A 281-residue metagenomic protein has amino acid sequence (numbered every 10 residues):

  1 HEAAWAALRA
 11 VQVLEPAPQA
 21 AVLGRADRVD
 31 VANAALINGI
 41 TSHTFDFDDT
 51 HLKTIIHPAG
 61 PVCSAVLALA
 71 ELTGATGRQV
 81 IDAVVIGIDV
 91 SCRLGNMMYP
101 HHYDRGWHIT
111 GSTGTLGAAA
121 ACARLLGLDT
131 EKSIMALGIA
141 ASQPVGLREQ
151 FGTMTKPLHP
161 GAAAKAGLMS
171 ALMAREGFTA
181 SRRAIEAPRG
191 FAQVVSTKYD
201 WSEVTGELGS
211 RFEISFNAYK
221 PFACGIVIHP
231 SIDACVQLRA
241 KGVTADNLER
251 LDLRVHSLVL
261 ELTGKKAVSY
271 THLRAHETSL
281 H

Functional and structural regions predicted by a protein language model:
H1-S215, V259: N-terminal core-entry segment
D30, H256, T278: Residue-level signal for threonine
K53, T155, Y219, A223 (+1 more regions): Conserved aromatic-histidine-acidic binding/catalytic patches
T73, T278-H281: Compositionally biased non-globular segments, especially hydrophobic aliphatic-rich helices of signal peptides
A164, L168-S170, I228-C235, S279: Active-site-proximal alpha-helical segments within enzyme catalytic domains
E213-L248: A conserved active-site cap/scaffold subdomain adjacent to cofactor or substrate pockets
A245-N247, D252-K265, S269-Y270: Core nucleotide-handling region used for phosphoryl-transfer chemistry
T271-T278: Conserved small/polar residues in nucleotide/adenosyl-binding loops
